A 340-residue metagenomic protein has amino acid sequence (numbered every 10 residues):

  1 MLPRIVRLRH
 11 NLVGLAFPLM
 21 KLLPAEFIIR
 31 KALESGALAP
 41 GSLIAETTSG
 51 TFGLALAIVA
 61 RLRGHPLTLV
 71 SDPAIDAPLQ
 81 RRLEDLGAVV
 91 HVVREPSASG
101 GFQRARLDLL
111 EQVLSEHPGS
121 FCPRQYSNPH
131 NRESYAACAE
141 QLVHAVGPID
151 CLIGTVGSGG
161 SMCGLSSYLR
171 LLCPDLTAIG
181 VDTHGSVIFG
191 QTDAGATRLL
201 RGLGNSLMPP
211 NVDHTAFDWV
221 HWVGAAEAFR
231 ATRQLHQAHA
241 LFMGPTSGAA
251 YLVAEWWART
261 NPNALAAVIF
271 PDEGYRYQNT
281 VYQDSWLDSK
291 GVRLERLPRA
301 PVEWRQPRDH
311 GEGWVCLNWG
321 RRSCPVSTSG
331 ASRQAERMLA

Functional and structural regions predicted by a protein language model:
M1-A340: PLP-dependent amino-acid enzyme catalytic core
